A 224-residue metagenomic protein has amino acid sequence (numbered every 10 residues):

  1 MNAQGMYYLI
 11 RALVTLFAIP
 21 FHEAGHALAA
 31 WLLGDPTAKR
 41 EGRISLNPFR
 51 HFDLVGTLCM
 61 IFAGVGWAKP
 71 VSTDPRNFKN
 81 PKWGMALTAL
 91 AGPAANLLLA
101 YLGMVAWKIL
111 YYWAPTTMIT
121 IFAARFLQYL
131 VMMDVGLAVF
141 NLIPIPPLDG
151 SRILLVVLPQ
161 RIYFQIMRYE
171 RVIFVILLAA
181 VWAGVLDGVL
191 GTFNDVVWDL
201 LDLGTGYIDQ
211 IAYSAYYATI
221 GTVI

Functional and structural regions predicted by a protein language model:
M1-I224: Hydrophobic transmembrane alpha-helices and their immediate loop junctions in multi-pass integral membrane proteins
